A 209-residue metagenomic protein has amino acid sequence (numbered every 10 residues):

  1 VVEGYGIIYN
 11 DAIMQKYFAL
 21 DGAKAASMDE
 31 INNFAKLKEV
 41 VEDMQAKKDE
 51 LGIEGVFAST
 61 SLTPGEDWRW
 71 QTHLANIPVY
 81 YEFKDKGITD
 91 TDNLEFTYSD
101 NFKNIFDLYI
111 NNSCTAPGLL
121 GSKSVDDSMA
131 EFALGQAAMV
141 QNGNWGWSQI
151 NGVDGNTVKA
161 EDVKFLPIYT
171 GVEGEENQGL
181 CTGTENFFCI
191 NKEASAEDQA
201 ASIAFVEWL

Functional and structural regions predicted by a protein language model:
V1, Y5, A35-T91, A137: Extracytoplasmic/periplasmic solute-binding protein
V1-M14, G174-C181: A structural signal for short loop-to-beta-strand junctions that line the ligand-binding cleft of periplasmic/secreted
I13-A25, K47, T115, A194-S202: Short helix-loop capping/hinge motifs at secondary-structure junctions, enriched in acidic/polar residues
K16, A26-E30, S61-P64, V79-N104 (+2 more regions): Short, solvent-exposed loop/beta-turn-alpha elements that line the ligand-binding surface or hinge of extracytoplasmic
I31-K36, L119-L134: Short helix-initiation/N-cap motifs at beta->coil->alpha
K38-Q45, Y81, D85-S122: Glycine-centered hinge/linker elements that transmit conformational signals in sensory and ligand-binding systems
A138-N142: Paired acidic/hydrophobic, glycine-rich loop segments that form the ligand-binding mouth/hinge of periplasmic-binding
D154-L209: Extracytoplasmic/periplasmic substrate-recognition and gating elements
